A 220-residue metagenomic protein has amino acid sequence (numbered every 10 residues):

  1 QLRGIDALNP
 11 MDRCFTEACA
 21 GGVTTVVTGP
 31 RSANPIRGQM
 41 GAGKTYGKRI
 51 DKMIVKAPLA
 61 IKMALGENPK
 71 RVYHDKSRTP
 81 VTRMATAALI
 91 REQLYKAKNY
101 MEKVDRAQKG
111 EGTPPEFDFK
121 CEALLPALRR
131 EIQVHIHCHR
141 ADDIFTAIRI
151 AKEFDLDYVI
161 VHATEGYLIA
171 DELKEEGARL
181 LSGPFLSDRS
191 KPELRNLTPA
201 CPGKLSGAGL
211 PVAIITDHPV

Functional and structural regions predicted by a protein language model:
Q1, L125-L128, A147-I150, R179-S182 (+1 more regions): A short alpha-helix capping/helix-coil boundary motif
Q1-L8, A20: Replace "His-x-His-based motif
I5, T24, T28-M40, Y46 (+3 more regions): Active-site-adjacent C-terminal substructures of enzyme catalytic domains
M11-C14, C19-Y158: Polyanionic/metal-chelating signatures
